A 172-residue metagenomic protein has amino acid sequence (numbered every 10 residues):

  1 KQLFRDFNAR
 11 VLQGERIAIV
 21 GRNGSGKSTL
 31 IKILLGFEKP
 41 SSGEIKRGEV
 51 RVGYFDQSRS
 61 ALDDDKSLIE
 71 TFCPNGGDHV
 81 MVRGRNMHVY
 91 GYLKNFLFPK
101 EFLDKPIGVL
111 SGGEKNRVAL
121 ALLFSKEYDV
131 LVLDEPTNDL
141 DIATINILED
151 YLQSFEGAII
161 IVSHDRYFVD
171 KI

Functional and structural regions predicted by a protein language model:
K1-I172: ABC ATP-binding cassette signature C-motif
